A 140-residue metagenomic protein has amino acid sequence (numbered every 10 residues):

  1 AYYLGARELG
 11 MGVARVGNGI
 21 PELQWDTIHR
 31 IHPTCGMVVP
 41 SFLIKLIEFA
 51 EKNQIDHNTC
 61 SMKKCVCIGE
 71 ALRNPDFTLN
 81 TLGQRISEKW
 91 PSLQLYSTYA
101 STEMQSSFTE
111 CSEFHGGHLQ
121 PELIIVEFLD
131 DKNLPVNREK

Functional and structural regions predicted by a protein language model:
A1-W90, F108-E110, G116: Active-site phosphate/ATP/adenylate-binding loop shared across adenylate-forming ligases
F77-K140: Conserved AMP-binding/adenylate-forming
